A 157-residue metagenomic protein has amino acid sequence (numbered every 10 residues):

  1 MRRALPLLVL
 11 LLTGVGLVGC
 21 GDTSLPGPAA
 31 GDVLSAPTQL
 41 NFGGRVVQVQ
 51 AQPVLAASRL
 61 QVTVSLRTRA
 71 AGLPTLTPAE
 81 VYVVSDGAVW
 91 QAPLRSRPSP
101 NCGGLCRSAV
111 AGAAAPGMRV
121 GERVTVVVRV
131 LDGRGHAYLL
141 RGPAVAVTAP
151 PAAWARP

Functional and structural regions predicted by a protein language model:
M1-A4: Positively charged n-region of N-terminal signal peptides that target proteins for export
P6-G16: Bacterial N-terminal signal peptides
V18-S24: Bacterial signal peptide processing site
S24-L34: Short, low-complexity, disordered segments immediately C-terminal to signal peptides in bacterial exported proteins
T38-L40, V126: Extracellular/lumenal and peripheral-membrane lipid-interaction modules
L40-V84: Short, surface-exposed binding/anchoring microloops in extracellular/periplasmic proteins
S65, R69-G72, A88-L140: Short, solvent-exposed, Trp/other aromatic-anchored flexible loops in extracytoplasmic proteins
A137-P157: Short beta-strand elements
